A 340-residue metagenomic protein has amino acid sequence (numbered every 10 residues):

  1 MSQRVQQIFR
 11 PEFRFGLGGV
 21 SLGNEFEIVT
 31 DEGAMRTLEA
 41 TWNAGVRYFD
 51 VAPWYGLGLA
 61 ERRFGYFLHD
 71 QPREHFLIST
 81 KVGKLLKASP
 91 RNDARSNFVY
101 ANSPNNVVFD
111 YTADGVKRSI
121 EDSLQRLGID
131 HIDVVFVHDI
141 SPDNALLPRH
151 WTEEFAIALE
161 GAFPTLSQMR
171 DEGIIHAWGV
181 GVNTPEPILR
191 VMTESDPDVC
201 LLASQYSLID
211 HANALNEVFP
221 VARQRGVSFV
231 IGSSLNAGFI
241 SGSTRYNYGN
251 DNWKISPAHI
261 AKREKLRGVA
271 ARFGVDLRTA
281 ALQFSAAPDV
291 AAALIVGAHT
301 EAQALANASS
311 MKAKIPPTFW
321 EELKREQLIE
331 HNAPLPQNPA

Functional and structural regions predicted by a protein language model:
M1-S89: N-terminal binding-site loop/beta-alpha segment at the start of enzyme catalytic domains that lines or forms
R4, G33, I140-A340: Beta/alpha (TIM)-barrel catalytic core signal, keyed to glycine-rich beta->alpha loops juxtaposed to Asp/Glu that bind
F9-F15, G45-R47, P72-F76, I129-D133 (+4 more regions): Short, well-ordered coil/turn segments that N-cap beta-strands
V20-E32, A101-K117: Active-site mouth loops of central-metabolism enzymes
S21-N24, Y55, K84-L86, H138-N144 (+2 more regions): Feature marks short, surface-exposed loop/turn motifs that line or immediately flank catalytic pockets and channel
A88-V99, S243-Y248: Short, flexible, mixed-charge acidic loops at enzyme active sites
D110-H131: An active-site-proximal structural segment forming one wall of the substrate-binding cleft that immediately precedes
L124-P148: Active-site groove signature of glycoside hydrolases
